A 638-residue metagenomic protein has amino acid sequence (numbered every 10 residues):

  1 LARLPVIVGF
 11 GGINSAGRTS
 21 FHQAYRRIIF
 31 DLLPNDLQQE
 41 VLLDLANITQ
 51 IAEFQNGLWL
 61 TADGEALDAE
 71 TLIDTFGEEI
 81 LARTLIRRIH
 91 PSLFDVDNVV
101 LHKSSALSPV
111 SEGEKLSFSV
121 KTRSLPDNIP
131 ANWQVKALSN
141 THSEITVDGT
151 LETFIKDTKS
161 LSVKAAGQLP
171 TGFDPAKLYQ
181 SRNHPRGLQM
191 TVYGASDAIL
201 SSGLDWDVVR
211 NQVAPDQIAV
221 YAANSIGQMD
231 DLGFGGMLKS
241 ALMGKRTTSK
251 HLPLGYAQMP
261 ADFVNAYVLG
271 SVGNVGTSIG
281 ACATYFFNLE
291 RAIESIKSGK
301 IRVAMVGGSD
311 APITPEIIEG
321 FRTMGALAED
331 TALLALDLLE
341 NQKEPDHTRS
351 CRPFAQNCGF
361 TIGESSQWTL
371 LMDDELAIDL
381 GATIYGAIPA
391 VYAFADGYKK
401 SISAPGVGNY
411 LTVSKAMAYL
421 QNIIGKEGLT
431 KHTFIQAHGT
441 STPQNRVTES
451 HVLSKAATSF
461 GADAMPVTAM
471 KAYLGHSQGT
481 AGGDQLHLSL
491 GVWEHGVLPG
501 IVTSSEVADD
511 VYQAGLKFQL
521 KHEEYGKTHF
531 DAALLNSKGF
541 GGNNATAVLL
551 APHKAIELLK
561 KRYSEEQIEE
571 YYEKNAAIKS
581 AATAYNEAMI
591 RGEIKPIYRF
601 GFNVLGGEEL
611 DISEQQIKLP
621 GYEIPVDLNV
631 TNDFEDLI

Functional and structural regions predicted by a protein language model:
A2-S15, H22, A332-K426, T433-F434 (+1 more regions): Condensing-enzyme catalytic core mediating Claisen C-C bond formation in acyl metabolism
L4-G17, F30-V208, A222-M237, Y256-N274 (+1 more regions): A glycine- and small-residue-enriched flexible loop/hinge segment at structural boundaries
V41-I48, S104, H142-Q189, G227-R291 (+3 more regions): Conserved catalytic cysteine-centered active-site region of acyl-thioester-dependent Claisen-condensing enzymes
M190-L204, A257, A261, V275-D310 (+4 more regions): Active-site-proximal alpha-helical scaffold in enzymes
A195, V220, A292, F321 (+6 more regions): Conserved small-residue
I199-A214, V268, A377-G381, V413-F434 (+1 more regions): Phosphate/pyrophosphate-binding loops at sites that engage ATP/ADP/AMP, CoA/4′-phosphopantetheine, polyphosphate
V208-V220, N274-G280, A304-S309, T383-Y392 (+5 more regions): Beta-strand segments within the central parallel beta-sheet cores of soluble alpha/beta enzyme folds
K300-C358, V391-P405, A437-R446, D463-L516: Acyl-CoA/ACP chain-elongation machinery
